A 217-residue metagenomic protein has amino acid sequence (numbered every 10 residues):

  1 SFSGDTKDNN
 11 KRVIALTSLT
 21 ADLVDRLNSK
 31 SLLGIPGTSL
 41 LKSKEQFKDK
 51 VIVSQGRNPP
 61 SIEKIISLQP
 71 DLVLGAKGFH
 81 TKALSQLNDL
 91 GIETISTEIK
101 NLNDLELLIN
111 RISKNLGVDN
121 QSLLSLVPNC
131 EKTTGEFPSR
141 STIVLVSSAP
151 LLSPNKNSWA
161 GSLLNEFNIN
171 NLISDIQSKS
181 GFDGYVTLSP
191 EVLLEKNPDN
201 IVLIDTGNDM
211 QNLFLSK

Functional and structural regions predicted by a protein language model:
S1-L23, P60-E63, S85, N115-L145 (+2 more regions): Bacterial Sec-exported substrate-binding components of ABC uptake systems
K11-L68, L72-K77, I169-L172: A short, structured surface patch at a secondary-structure boundary
T17, K77, V146-A149, N200 (+1 more regions): Short secondary-structure boundary segments
P36, A160-G184: His/Asp/Glu-enriched short active-site or ligand-binding loop at hydrolase and phosphoryl-transfer sites
V53-E63, Q177-E191: Short helix-initiation/N-cap motifs at beta->coil->alpha
S61-G75, I92, T187-T206: Proline-aspartate-enriched helix->loop->beta-strand connector
K82, E98-S113, I143-L163: Extracytoplasmic ligand-binding site segments that recognize negatively charged/polar headgroups
A83-N120, T206-K217: Charged, glycine-enriched surface loops/patches that mediate electrostatic binding to polyanionic ligands
